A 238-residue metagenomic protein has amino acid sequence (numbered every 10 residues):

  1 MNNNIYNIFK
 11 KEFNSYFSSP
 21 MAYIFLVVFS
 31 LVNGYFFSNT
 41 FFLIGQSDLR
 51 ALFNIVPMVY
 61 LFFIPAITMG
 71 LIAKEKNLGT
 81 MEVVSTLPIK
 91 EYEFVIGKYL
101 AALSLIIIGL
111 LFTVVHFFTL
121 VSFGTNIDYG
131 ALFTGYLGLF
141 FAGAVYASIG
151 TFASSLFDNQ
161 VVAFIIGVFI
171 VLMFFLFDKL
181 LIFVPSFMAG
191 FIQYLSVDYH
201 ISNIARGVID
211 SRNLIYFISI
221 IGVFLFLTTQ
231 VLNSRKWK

Functional and structural regions predicted by a protein language model:
M1-A22: Aromatic- and glycine-rich beta-strand/loop motifs that create alpha-glucan
F36-S38, L49, V59, A101-V161 (+1 more regions): Secretory targeting signals
F41, Q46, A163-V231, K238: Terminal transmembrane helical anchor/hairpin motif
D48-L49, I67-S85, Y99: Transmembrane helix boundary and interhelical loop/hinge segments in multi-pass membrane proteins
N54-K74: Long, hydrophobic alpha-helical segments
I64-T68, H116, S148-I149, L227-T228: Hydrophobic/aromatic residues in alpha-helical transmembrane segments
Y92-I96, A153: Alpha-helix N-cap/helix-start motif at helix boundaries, enriched for small hydrophobics
